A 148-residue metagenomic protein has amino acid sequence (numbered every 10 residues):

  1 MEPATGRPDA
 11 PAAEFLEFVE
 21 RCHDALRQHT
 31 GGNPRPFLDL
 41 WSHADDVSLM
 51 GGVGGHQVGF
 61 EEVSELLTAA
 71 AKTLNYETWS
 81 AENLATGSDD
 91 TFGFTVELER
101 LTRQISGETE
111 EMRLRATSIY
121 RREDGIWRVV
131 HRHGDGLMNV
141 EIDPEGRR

Functional and structural regions predicted by a protein language model:
M1-H43, E145-R148: Short, low-complexity N-terminal intrinsically disordered segments enriched in polar/charged residues
A12-A13, Q28, P34-D90: A solvent-exposed, acidic/Ser-Thr-rich amphipathic alpha-helical stretch
W41, E99-L101, H133-G134: Short beta-strand segments enriched in hydrophobic/aromatic residues within well-folded beta-rich domains
L67, A81-T86, L98-L101, R115-R121: Hydrophobic/aromatic beta-strand elements that line small-molecule binding cavities or substrate pockets in beta-rich
T73, T102-E111: Short, cysteine-centered beta-strand-loop-beta hairpins and adjacent loop/turn segments enriched in charged/polar
E77-T78, T91, T95, E111-L114: Residue-level preference for beta-strand/loop junctions
T86-G93, E108, Y120-R128: A short, structured loop/turn motif at beta-sheet edges
R113-D143: Short beta-strand edge/turn micro-motifs at domain boundaries
